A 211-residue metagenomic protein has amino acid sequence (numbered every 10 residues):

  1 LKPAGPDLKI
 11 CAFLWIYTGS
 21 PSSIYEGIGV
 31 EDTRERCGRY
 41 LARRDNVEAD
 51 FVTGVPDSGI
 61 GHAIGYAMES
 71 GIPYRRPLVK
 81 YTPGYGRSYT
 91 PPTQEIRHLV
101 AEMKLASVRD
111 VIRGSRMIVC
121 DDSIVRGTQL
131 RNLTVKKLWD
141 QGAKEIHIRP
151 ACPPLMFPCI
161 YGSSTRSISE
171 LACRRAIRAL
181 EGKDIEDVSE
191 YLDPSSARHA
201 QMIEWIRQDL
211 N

Functional and structural regions predicted by a protein language model:
L1-N211: PRPP-associated nucleotide enzymes
